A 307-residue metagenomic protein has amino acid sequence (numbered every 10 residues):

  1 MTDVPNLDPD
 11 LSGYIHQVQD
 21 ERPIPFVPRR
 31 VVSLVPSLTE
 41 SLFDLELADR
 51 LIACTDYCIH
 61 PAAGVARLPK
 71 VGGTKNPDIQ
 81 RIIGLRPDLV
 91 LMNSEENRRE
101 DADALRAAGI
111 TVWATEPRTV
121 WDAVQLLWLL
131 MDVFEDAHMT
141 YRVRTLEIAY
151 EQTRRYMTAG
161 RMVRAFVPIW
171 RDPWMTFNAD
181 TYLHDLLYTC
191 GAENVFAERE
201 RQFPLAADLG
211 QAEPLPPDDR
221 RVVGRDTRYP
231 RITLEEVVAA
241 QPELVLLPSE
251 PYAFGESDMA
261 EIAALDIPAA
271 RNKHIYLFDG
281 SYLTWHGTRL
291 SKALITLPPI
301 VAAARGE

Functional and structural regions predicted by a protein language model:
T2-E307: N-terminal ligand-binding lobe of clamshell/alpha-beta domains
